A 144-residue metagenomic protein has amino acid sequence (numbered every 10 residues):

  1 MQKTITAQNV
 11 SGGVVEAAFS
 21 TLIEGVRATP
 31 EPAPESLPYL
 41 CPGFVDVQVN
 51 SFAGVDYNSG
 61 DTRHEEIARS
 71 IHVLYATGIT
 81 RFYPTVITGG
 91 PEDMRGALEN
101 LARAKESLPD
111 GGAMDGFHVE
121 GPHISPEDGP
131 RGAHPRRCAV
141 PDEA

Functional and structural regions predicted by a protein language model:
M1-A33: N-terminal metal-binding scaffold of metallo-dependent hydrolase/deaminase domains
M1-Q2, S36, I79, D110-D115: Short coil/turn connectors at secondary-structure junctions
K3-T4, A28-D61, I67-A68, H72: Replace "His-x-His-based motif
Q8-V10, G43, V47, E120-P122: Fold-independent oxyanion-binding glycine-rich loops and adjacent beta-strand/coil segments at enzyme active sites
N50-A53, A68-A97, A113-P126: Divalent metal-dependent hydrolysis catalytic cores, especially in the metallo-beta-lactamase
S59, V86, P135-C138: Glycine- and other small-residue-rich loops at beta-strand/loop junctions that grip anionic moieties
E92-N100, A104-A144: Histidine/acidic-residue-rich, glycine-tolerant segments that coordinate divalent metal ions
